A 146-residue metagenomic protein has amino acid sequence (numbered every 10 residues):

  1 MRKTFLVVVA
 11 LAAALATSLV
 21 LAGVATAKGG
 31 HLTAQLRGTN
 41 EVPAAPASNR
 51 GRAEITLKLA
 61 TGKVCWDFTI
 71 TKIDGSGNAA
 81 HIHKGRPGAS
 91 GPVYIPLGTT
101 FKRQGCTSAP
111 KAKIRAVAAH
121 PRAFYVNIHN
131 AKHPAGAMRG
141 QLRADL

Functional and structural regions predicted by a protein language model:
R2-V9, A13-A80, K84-L146: Metal-centered catalytic cores of metalloenzymes
